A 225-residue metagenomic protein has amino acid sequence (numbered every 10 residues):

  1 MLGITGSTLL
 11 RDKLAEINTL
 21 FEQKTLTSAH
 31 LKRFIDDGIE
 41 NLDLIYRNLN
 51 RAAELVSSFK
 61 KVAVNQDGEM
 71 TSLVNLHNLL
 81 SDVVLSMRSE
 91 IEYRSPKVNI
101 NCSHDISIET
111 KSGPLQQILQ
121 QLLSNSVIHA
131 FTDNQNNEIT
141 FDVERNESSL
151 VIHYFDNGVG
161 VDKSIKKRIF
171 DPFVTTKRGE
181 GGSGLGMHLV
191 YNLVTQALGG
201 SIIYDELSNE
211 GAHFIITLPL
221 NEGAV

Functional and structural regions predicted by a protein language model:
M1-N50, G68: Histidine phosphotransfer helical core of two-component systems
I35-L42, M70-L85: A conserved beta-strand-to-alpha-helix junction within the catalytic ATP-binding
N41-N48, V56-S72, I128-H129: Flexible helix-coil linker/loop segments in the cytosolic histidine kinase module, especially at subdomain junctions
N65-E69, S107-T110, T176: Conserved micro-motifs of the catalytic ATP-binding
K97-S107: Conserved catalytic submotifs in the C-terminal HATPase_c
D156: Acidic ATP/Mg2+-coordinating residue in the GHKL
V161-F173: Short conserved segment of the HATPase_c
L189-G199: Conserved glycine-/histidine-rich ATP-lid loop and adjacent helix of the Bergerat-fold HATPase_c
